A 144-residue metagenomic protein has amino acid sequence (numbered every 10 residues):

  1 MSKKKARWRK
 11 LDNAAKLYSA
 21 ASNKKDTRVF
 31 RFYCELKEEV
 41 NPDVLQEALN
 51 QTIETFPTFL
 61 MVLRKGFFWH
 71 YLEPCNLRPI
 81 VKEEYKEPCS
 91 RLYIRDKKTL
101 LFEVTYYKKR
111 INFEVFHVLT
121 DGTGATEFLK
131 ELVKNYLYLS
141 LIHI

Functional and structural regions predicted by a protein language model:
M1-I142: Non-catalytic N-terminal regions of enzymes
